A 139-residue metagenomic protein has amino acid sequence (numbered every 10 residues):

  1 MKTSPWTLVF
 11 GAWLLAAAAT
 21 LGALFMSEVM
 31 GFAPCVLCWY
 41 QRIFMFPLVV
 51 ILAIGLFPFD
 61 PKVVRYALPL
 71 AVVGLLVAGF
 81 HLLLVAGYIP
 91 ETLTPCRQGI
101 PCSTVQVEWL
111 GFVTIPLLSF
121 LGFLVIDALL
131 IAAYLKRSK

Functional and structural regions predicted by a protein language model:
M1-V36, M45-K139: Secretory/periplasmic and organellar redox-cofactor proteins
R42: Cys/His-rich microdomains that often coordinate metals
